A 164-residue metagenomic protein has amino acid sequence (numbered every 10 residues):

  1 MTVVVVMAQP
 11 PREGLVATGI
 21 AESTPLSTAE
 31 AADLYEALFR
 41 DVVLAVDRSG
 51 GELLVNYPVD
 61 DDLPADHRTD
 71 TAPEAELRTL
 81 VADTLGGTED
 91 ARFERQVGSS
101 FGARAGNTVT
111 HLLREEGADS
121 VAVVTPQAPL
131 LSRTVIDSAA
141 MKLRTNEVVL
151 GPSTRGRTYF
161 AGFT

Functional and structural regions predicted by a protein language model:
M1-A21: N-terminal nucleotide-binding beta1-loop-alpha1 segment
R12-T18, P64-A65, T158-F160: Short acidic/His/Gly/Ser-rich catalytic and metal-binding motifs that mark active-site loops of diverse hydrolases
Y35-G51: A short, N-terminal amphipathic alpha-helix
L53-V59: Short internal beta-strands
R68-G117: Short phosphate-binding loop-to-helix
E115, P129-R155: Conserved donor-nucleotide/metal-binding helix-loop-beta segment in metal-dependent transferases, i.e., the alpha-helix
A118-P126: Short beta-strand-to-loop acidic/aromatic patch adjacent to the donor-nucleotide binding site
P152-T164: Glycogenin-like
